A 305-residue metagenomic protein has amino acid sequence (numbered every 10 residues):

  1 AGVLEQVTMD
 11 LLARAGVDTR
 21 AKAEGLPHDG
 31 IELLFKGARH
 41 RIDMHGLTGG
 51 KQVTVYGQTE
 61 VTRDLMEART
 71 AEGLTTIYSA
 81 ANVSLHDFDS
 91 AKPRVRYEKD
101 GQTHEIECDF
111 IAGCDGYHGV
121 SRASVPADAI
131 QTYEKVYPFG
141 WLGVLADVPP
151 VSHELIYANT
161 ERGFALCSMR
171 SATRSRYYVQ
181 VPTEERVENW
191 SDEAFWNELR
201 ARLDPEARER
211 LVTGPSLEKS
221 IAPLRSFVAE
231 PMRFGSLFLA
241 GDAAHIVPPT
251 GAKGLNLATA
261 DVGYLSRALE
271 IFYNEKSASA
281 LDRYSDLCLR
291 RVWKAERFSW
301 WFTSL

Functional and structural regions predicted by a protein language model:
G2-E72, A80, S84-S90, S299: Active-site-adjacent segment of FAD-dependent monooxygenases/related oxidoreductases
K22-P27, S79, L203-E218, K276-R283 (+1 more regions): Acidic/histidine metal-binding catalytic segments
E67, L74, Y78-S220, L224 (+1 more regions): Conserved FAD-binding catalytic core of PHBH/FMO-like flavoproteins
C114, G241-D242, A260: Active-site flanking residues adjacent to catalytic metal/cofactor-binding acidic residues
V120-S121, I246-P248: Catalytic P-loop NTPase motifs of RecA-like helicase/translocase cores
A222-A243: FAD-binding beta-loop-beta segment adjacent to the flavin cofactor pocket
P249-T259: A conserved FAD-binding loop/helix module that cradles the flavin
A252, R267-L305: C-terminal helical "tail/cap" subdomain of flavin- and related membrane-associated enzymes
